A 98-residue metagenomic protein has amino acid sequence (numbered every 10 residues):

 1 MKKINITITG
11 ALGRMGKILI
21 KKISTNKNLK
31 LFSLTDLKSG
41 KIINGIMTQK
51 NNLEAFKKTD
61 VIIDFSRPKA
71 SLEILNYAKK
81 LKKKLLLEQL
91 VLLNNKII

Functional and structural regions predicted by a protein language model:
K2-I6: Extreme N-terminal starter segment of soluble prokaryotic enzymes
I8-K21: N-terminal Rossmann NAD(P)H-binding glycine-rich loop of SDR-like oxidoreductase domains
K22-I46: NAD(P)-binding Rossmann-fold cofactor-contacting core
L31, L85-L86: Hydrophobic beta-strand scaffold residues
G45-T59: Short acidic low-complexity segments
I62-I63, L86: N-terminal Rossmann-like NAD(P) cofactor-binding module of classical short-chain dehydrogenase/reductase
K69-K80, L87-I98: Rossmann-fold NAD(P)-binding glycine/threonine-rich loop
